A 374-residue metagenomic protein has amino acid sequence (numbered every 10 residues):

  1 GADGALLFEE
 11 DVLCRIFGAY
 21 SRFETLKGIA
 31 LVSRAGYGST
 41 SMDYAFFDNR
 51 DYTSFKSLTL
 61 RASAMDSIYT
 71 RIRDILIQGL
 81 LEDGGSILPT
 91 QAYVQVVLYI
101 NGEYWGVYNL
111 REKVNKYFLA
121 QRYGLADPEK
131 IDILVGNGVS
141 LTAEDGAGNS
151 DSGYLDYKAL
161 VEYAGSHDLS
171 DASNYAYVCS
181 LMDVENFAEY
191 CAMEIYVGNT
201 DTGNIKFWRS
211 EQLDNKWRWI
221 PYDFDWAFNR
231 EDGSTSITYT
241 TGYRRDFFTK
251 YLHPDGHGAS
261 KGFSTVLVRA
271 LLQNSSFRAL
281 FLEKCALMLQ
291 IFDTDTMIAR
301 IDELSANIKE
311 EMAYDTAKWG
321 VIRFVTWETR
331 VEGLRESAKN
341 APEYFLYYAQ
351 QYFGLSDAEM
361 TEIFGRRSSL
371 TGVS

Functional and structural regions predicted by a protein language model:
G1-A147: Conserved ATP-binding subdomain of kinase catalytic cores across diverse folds
A5-T25, D66-S67, V96-Y99, Y104-Y108 (+1 more regions): Middle-to-C-terminal accessory/interaction subdomains
L31, L81, A341, V373-S374: Generic low-polarity alpha-helical segments
